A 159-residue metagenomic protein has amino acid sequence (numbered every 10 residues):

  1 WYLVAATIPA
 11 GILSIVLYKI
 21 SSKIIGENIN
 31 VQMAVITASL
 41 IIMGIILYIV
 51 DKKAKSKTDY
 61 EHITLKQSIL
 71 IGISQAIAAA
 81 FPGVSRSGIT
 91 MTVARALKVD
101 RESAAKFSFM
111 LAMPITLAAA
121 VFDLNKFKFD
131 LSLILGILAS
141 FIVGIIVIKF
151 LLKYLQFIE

Functional and structural regions predicted by a protein language model:
W1-E159: Multi-pass membrane proteins that catalyze or facilitate reactions on polyprenyl-/lipid-phosphate substrates and their
